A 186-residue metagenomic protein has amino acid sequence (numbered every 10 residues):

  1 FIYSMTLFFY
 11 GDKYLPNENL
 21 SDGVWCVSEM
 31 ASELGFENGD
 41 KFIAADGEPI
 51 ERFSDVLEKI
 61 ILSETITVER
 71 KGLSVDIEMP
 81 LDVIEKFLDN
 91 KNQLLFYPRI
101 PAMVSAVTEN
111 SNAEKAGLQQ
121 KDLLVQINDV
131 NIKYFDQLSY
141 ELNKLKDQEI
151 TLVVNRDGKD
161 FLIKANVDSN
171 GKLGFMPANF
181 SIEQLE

Functional and structural regions predicted by a protein language model:
Y3-E186: PDZ peptide-recognition modules
